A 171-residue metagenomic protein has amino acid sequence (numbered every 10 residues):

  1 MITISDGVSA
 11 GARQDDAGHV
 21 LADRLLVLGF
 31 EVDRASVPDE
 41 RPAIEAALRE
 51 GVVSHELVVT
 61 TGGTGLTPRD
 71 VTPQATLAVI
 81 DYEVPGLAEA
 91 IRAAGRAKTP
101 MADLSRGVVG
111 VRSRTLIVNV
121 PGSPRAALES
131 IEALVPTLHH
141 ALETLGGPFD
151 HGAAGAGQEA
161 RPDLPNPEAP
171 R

Functional and structural regions predicted by a protein language model:
I2-R171: Non-catalytic beta/alpha edge segments that cap or flank active sites
